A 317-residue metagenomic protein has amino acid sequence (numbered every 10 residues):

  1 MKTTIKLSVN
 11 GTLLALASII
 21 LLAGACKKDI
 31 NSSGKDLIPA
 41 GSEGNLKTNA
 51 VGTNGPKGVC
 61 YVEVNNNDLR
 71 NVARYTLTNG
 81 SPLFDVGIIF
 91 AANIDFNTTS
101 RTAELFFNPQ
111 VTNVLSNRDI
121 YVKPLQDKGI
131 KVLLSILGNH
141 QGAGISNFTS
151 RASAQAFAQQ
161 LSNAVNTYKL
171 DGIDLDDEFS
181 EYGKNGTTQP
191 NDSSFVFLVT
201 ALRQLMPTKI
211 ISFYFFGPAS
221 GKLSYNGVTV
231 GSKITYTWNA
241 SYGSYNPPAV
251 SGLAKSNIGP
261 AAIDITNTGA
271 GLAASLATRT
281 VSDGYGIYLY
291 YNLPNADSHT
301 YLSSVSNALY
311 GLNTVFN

Functional and structural regions predicted by a protein language model:
M1-L37: Bacterial Sec-dependent N-terminal signal peptides
C26-N317: Secreted glycan hydrolases and related glycan-binding modules that recognize and/or cleave
